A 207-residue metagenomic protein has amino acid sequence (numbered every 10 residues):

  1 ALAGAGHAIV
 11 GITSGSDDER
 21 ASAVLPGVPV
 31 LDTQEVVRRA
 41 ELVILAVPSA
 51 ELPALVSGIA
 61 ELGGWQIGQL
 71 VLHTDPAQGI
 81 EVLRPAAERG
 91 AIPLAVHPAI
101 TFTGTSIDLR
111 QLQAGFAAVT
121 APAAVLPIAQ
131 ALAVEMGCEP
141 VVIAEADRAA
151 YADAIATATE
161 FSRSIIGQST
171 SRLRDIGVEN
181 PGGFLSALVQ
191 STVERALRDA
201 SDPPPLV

Functional and structural regions predicted by a protein language model:
A1-R38: NAD(P)+-binding Rossmann beta1-loop-alpha1 motif at the extreme N-terminus of oxidoreductases
A5, R20, V24, A86 (+1 more regions): Internal alpha-helical scaffold of NAD(P)-dependent oxidoreductase catalytic cores
I9-G15, V71-T74, V119: Short, hydrophobic beta-strand segments that form beta-sheet elements in well-ordered domains
S14, P98, E145: Active-site donor-binding loop signature of nucleotide-sugar glycosyltransferases
S14-E19, P76-Q78, A123-A124: Short, polar loop motifs at secondary-structure junctions
A23-L25, P29-I107: Rossmann-like NAD(P)(H) cofactor-binding subdomain of soluble oxidoreductases
A200-V207: C-terminal active-site/capping subdomain that shapes the small-molecule cofactor and substrate pocket of enzyme
